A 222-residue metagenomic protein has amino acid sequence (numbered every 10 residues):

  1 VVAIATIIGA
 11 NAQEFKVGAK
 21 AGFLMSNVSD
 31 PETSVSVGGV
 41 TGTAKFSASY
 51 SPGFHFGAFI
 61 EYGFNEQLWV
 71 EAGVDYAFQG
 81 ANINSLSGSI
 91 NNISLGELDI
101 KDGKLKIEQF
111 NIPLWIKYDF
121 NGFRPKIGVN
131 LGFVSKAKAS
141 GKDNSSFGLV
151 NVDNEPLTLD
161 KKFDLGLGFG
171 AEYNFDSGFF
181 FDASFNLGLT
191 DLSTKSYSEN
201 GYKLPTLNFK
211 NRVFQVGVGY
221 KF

Functional and structural regions predicted by a protein language model:
V1-K20, F214, V218-F222: Bacterial Sec-dependent N-terminal signal peptides
I8, F64-E66, F120-G122, F175-S177 (+2 more regions): Outer-membrane beta-barrel proteins
F15, L68-V70, G122-P125, G178-F181: Repeated loop/turn-to-beta-strand initiation elements of outer-membrane beta-barrel proteins
A19-F23, F54-F64, V74-Y76, I112-Y118 (+4 more regions): Residues on the lipid-exposed face of transmembrane beta-strands in outer-membrane beta-barrel proteins
N27-S51, F78-E108, V134-D164, T190-Q215: Extracellular/periplasm-exposed beta-strand and loop segments of Gram-negative cell-envelope proteins, dominated by
G38-V70: N-terminal, post-signal-peptide region of Sec/Tat-exported proteins
W69-Q79: Early exported N-terminus immediately downstream of N-terminal targeting peptides
F180-T190: A hydrophobic membrane-anchoring alpha-helix module
